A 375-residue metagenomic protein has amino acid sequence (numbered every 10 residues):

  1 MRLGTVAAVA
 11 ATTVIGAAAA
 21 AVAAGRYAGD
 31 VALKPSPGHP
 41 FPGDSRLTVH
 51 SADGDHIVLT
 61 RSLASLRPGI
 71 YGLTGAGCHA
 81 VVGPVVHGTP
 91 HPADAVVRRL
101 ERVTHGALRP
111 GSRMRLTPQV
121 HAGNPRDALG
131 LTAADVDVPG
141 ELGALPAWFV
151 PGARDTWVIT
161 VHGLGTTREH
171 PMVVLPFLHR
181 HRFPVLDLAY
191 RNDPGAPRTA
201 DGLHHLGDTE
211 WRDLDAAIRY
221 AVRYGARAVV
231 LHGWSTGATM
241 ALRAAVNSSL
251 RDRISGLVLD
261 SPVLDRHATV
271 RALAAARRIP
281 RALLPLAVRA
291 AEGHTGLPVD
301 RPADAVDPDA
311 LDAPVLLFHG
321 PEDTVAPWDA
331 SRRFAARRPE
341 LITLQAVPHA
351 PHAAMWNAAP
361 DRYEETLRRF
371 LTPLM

Functional and structural regions predicted by a protein language model:
M1-G130: N-terminal targeting or regulatory segments adjacent to alpha/beta-hydrolase or S9 domains
E141-P197: Short, surface-exposed "cap/lid" segments of acyl-processing enzymes
L203-Y224, V230, R243: Alpha/beta-hydrolase active-site loop
H232-A241: Gly/Ala-rich beta-loop-alpha elbow adjacent to hydrolase catalytic centers
V246-V299: Hydrolase active-site cap/lid region
A310-D312, L317-H319, D323: Short beta-strand/loop motif that positions the catalytic acidic residue of the alpha/beta-hydrolase fold
T324-A330: Conserved alpha/beta-hydrolase "acid-adjacent" motif
A350-E364: Catalytic histidine-centered segment of alpha/beta-hydrolase-like enzymes
